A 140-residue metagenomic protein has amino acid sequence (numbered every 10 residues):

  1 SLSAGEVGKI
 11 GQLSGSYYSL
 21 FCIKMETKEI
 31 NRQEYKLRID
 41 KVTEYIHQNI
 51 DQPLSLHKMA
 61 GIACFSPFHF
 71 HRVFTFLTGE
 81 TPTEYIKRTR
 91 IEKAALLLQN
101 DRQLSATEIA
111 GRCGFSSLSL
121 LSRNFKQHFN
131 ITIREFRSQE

Functional and structural regions predicted by a protein language model:
L2-G5, F68: Compositionally biased, low-complexity intrinsically disordered regions
A4, L13-Q33, L37, E44 (+4 more regions): …primarily DNA-binding HTH/wHTH and HhH modules…
K9-I10: Polybasic, lysine-rich low-complexity intrinsically disordered segments
D40-H57, L77-R112, E140: Terminal helix-turn-helix DNA-binding modules in bacterial transcription factors
I62, R112-C113: Residues within the alpha-helical elements of helix-turn-helix
S66-H69, S116-S117: Short coil turns linking two alpha-helices in DNA-binding domains
T107, S117-L118: Short, polar N-cap/turn motifs at the start of nucleic acid-interacting alpha helices
